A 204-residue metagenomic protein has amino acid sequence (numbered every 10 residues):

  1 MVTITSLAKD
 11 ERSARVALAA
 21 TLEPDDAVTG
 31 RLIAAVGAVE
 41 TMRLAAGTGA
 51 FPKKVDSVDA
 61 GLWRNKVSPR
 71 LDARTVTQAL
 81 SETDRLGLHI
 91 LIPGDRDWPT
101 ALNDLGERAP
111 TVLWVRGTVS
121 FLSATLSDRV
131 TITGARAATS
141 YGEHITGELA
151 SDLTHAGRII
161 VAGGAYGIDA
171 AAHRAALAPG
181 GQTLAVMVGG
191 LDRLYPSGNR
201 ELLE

Functional and structural regions predicted by a protein language model:
M1-D97: Short, small/acidic-rich helices and loops at N termini and domain boundaries of DNA replication/processing enzymes
M1-E11, E23, I92-E204: Glycine-biased, small-residue-rich flexible motifs in mid-sequence functional cores and linkers
